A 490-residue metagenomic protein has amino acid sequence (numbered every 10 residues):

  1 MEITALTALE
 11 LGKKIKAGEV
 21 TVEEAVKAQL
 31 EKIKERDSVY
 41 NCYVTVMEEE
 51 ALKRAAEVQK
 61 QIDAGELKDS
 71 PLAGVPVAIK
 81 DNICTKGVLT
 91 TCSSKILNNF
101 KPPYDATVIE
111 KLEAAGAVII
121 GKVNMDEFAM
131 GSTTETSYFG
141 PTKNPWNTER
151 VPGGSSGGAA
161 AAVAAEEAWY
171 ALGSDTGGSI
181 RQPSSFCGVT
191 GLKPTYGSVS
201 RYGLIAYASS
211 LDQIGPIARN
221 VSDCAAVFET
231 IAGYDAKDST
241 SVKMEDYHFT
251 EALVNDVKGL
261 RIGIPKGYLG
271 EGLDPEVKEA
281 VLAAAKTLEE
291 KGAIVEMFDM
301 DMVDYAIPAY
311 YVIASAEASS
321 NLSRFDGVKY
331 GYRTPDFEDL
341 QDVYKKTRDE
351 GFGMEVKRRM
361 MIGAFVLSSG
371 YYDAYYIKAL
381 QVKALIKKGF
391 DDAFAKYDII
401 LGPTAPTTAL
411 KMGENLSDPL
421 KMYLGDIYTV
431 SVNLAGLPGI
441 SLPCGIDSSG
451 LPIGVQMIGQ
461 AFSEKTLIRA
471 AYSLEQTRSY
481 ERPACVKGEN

Functional and structural regions predicted by a protein language model:
M1-K53, E290-G292, F365, P483-N490: An N-terminal boundary/leader segment
K13, N124, M302-V303, D326-L434 (+1 more regions): Serine-dependent amide/ester hydrolase catalytic core
A25-Q29, A309-Y310, V356-A364: Short alpha-helical scaffolding segments that buttress acidic/His motifs in well-ordered protein cores
Q29, A51, K80, L112 (+5 more regions): Conserved hydrophobic/aromatic pocket- or pore-lining residues that grip, position, or stack substrates in active sites
E31, E35, V39, E110 (+7 more regions): Structural helix-boundary/capping segments
L72-I214, G267, A316, G402-L420: Short glycine/serine-rich loop/turn segments
